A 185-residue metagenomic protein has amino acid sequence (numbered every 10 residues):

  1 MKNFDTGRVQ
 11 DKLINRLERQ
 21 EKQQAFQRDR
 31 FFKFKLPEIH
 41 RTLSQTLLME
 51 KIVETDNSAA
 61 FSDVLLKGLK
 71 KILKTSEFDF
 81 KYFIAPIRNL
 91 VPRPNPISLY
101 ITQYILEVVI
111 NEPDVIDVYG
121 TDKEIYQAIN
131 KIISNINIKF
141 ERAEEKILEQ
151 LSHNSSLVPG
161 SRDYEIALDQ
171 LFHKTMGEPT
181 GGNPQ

Functional and structural regions predicted by a protein language model:
M1-Q24, R30, P37: Charge-biased, low-complexity intrinsically disordered regions
N15, S76-E77, R142-A143: Helix-boundary capping/turn motifs
F26-E112: Long amphipathic alpha-helical segments with strong coiled-coil/leucine-zipper propensity
F31, V53, R93-I97, P113-T121 (+2 more regions): Short acidic, glycine/proline-enriched loop segments that cap or flank alpha-helices
M49, K71, T75, E107-N111 (+5 more regions): Amphipathic alpha-helical interaction surfaces
K81, T121-E124: Extended, amphipathic alpha-helical coiled-coil scaffold segments used for oligomerization/tethering in eukaryotic
Q127, K131-Q185: Alpha-helical oligomerization segments
